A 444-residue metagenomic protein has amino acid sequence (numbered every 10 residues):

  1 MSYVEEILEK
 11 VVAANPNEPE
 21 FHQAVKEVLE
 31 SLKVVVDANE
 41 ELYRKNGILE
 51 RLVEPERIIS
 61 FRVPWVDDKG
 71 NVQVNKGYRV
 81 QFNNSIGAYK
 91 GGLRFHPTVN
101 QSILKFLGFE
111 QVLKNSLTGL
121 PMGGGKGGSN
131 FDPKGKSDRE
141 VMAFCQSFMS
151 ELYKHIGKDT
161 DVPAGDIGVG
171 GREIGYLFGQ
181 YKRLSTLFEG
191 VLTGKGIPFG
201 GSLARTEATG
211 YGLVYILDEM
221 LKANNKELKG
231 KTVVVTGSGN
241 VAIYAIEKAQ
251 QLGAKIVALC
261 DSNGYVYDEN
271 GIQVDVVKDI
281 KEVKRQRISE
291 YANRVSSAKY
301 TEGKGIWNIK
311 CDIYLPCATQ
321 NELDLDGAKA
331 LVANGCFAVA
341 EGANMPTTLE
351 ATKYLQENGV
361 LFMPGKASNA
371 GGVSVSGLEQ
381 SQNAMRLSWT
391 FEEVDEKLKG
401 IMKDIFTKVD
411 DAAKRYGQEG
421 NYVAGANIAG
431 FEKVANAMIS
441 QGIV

Functional and structural regions predicted by a protein language model:
S2-A24, M220, A330-V444: Adenosine-phosphate binding glycine-rich loop
P19-H22, A38-K45, G119, I156-G165 (+3 more regions): Flexible, glycine/charged-enriched surface loops at secondary-structure junctions
E41-N71: Structured beta-strand/loop patches that form or line metal/cofactor-binding pockets in enzymes
I59-M122, K126, N130: Phosphate-interaction motifs
H96, N115-K229: Glycine/serine-rich phosphate-binding loop and adjoining beta1-alpha1 elements at the start of nucleotide-handling
T193-G196, G201-N308: Glycine-rich phosphate/diphosphate-binding loop of Rossmann-like nucleotide-binding domains
G264-F362, A367: Rossmann-like adenosine-cofactor binding region
